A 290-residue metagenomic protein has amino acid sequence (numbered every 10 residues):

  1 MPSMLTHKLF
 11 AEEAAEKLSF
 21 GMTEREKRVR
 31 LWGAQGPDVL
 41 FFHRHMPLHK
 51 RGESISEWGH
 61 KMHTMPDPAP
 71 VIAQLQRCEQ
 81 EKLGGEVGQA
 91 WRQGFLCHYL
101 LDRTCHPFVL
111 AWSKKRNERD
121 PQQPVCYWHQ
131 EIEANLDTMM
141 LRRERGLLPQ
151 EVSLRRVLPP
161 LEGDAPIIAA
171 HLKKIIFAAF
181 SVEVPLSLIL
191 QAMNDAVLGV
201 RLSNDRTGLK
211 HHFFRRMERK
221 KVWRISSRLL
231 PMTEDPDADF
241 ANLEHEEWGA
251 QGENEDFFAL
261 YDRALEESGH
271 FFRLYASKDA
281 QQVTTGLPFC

Functional and structural regions predicted by a protein language model:
M1-G94, Y99-C290: N-terminal leader/auxiliary helical segments
